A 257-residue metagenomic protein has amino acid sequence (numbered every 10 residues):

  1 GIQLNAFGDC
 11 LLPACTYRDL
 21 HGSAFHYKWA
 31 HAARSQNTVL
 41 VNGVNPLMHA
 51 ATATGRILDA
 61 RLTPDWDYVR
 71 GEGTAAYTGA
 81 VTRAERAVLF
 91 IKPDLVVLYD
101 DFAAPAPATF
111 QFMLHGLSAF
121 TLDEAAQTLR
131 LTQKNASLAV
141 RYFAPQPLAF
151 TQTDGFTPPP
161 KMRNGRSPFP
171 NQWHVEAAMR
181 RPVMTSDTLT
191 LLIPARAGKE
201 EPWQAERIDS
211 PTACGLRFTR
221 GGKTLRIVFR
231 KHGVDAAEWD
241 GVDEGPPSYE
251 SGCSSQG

Functional and structural regions predicted by a protein language model:
G1-A30: Internal mixed beta-strand/loop scaffold within catalytic domains of large alpha/beta enzymes
H21-G257: CBM-like, beta-strand-rich accessory domains located in the C-terminal region of large, secreted polysaccharide-active
